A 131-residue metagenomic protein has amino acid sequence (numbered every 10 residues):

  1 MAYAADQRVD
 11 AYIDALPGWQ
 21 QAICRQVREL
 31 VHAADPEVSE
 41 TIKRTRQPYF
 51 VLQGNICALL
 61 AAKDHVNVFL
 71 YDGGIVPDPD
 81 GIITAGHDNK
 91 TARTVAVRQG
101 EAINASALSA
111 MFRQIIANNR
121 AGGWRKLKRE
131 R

Functional and structural regions predicted by a protein language model:
M1-R131: Charge-dense, helix-prone N-terminal extensions
